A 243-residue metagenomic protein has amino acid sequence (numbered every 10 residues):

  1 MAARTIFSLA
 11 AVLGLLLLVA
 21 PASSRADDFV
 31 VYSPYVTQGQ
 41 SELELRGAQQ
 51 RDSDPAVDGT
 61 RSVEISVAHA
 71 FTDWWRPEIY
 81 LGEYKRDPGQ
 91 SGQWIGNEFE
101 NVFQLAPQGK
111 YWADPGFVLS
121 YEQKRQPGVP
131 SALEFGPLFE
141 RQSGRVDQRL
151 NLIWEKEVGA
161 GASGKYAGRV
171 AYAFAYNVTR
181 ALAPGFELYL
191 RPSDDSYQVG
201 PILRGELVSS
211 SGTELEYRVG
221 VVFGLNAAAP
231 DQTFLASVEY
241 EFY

Functional and structural regions predicted by a protein language model:
M1-R4: N-terminal secretory signal peptides that target proteins for export/translocation
F7-L9, D58-G59: Short hydrophobic/aromatic segments of transmembrane alpha-helices and their interfaces
S8-V19: Bacterial N-terminal signal peptides
S24-Y243: Transmembrane beta-barrel domains of Gram-negative outer membranes and organellar outer membranes
